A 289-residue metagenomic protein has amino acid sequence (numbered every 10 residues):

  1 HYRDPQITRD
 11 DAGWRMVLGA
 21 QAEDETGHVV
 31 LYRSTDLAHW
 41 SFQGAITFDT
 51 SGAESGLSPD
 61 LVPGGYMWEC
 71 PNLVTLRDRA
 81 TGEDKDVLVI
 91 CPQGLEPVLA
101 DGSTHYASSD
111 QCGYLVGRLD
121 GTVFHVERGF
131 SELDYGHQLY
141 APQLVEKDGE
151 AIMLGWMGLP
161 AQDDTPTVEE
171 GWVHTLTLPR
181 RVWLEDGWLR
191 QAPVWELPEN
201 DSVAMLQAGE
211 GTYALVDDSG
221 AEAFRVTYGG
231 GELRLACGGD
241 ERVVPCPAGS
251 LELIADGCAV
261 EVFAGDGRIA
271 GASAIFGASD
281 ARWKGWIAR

Functional and structural regions predicted by a protein language model:
H1-Y32, F42-A45, D60-P63, C70-T75 (+3 more regions): Hydrophobic core segments of beta-strands in well-ordered, beta-rich domains
Y2, G19-A22, L57-G65, D101-S108 (+1 more regions): Alpha-helix capping and helix-loop boundary segments enriched in small/acidic/polar residues
R3, G27, F42, E69 (+3 more regions): Residues that flank catalytic or metal-binding motifs in active/ligand-binding sites
Q21, T47-D49, E196, I275-F276: A generic structural motif
A22-G27, V98-D101, H105-Q111, V168 (+1 more regions): Short, solvent-exposed loop/turn segments at conserved positions within beta-propeller repeat blades
Y32-P63, Y114-D134, Q191: Blade-edge beta-strand/turn elements of extracellular beta-propeller and related beta-sheet repeat scaffolds
A53-E54, E96-L99: Short acidic/His/Gly/Ser-rich catalytic and metal-binding motifs that mark active-site loops of diverse hydrolases
A80-T81, G94-L95, D110-R289: Beta-rich accessory regions
